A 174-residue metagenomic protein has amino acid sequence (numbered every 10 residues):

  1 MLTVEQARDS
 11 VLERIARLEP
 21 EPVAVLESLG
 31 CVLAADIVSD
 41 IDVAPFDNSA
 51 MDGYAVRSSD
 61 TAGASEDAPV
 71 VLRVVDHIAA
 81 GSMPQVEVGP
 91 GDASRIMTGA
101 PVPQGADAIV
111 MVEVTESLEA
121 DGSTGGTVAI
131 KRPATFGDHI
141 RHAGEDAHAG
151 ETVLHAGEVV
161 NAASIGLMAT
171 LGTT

Functional and structural regions predicted by a protein language model:
M1-E66, R95, H142: Short, low-complexity N-terminal leaders and the immediately following helix N-cap/first helix
L2-V4, A55-T174: Short, glycine/charged-enriched hinge/interface segments at domain edges or termini
